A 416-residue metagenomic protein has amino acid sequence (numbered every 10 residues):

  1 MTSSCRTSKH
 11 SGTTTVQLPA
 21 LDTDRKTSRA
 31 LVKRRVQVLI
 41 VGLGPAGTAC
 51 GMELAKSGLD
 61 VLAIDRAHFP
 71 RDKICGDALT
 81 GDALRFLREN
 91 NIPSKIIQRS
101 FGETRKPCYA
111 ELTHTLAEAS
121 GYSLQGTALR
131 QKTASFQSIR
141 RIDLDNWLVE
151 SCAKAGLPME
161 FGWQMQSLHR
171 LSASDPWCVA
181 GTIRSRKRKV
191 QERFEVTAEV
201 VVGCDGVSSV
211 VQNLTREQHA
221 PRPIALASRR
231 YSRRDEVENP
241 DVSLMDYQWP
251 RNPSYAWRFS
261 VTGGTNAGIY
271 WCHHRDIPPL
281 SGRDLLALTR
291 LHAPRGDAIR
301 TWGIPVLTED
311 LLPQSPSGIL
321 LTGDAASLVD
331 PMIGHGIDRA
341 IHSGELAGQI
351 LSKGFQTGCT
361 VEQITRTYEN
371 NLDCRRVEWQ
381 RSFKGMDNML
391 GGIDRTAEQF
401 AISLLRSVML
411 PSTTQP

Functional and structural regions predicted by a protein language model:
R29-A46: Beta1/beta-strand and adjacent pyrophosphate-binding region of the FAD-binding site in flavoprotein oxidoreductases
L39, A55-C75: Glycine-rich FAD pyrophosphate-binding loop
A46, F69, S208: Conserved Rossmann-like nucleotide-cofactor binding loop
H68-R88: Conserved N-terminal glycine-rich FAD pyrophosphate-binding loop of Rossmann-like flavoproteins
L84-N146: A conserved beta-strand/loop capping segment in the N-terminal third of enzymes that catalyze redox or closely related
S151-R295, L311: Predominantly flavin-linked oxidoreductase catalytic cores and closely associated redox partners
Q166-S167, H273-I350, Q356-C359: FAD/FMN-dependent oxidoreductases across multiple families
Q349-P416: C-terminal helical "tail/cap" subdomain of flavin- and related membrane-associated enzymes
